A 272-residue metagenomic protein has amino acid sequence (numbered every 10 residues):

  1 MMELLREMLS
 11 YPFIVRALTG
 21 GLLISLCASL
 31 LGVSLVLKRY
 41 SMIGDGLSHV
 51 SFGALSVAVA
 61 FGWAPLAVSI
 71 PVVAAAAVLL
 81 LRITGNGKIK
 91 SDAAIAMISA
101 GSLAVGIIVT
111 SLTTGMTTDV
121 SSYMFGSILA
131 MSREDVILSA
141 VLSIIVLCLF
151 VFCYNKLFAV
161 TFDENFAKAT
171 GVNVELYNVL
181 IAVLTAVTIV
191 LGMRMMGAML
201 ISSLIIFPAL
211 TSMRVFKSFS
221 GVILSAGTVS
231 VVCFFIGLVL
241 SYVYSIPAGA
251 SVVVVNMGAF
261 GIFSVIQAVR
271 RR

Functional and structural regions predicted by a protein language model:
L4-R16, I95-N155: Transmembrane helix-bundle core of multi-pass membrane transporters and related energy-transducing complexes
L4-S10, M124, I128, V229-V231 (+1 more regions): C-terminal binding/interaction regions
A17, P65-V73, D92-A96, A140 (+2 more regions): Loop-to-transmembrane alpha-helix initiation sites
L22, L26, L30, P71-L79 (+6 more regions): Generic alpha-helical transmembrane segments of integral inner-membrane proteins, especially permease/transport modules
V33-M116, S212-L224, S241-Y244, Q267-V269: Short loop segments and helix-boundary regions at transmembrane helix junctions of multi-pass inner-membrane proteins
D135-P208: Helix-loop-helix "hairpin" substructures at the membrane interface of multi-pass membrane proteins
N155-K156, V265-R272: Membrane-interface capping segments at transmembrane-helix boundaries
R194-M195, M199-A250: Transmembrane alpha-helical segments in multi-pass inner-membrane proteins
